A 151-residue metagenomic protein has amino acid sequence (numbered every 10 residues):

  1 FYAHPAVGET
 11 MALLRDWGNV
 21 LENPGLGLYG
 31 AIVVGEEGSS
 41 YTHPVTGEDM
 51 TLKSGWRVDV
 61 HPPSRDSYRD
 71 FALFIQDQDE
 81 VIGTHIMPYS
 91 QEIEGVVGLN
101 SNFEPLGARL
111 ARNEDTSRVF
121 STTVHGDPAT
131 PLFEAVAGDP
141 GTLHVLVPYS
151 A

Functional and structural regions predicted by a protein language model:
F1-A151: Copper-binding active sites and cupredoxin-like electron-transfer domains, recognizing His/Cys-rich ligand loops
